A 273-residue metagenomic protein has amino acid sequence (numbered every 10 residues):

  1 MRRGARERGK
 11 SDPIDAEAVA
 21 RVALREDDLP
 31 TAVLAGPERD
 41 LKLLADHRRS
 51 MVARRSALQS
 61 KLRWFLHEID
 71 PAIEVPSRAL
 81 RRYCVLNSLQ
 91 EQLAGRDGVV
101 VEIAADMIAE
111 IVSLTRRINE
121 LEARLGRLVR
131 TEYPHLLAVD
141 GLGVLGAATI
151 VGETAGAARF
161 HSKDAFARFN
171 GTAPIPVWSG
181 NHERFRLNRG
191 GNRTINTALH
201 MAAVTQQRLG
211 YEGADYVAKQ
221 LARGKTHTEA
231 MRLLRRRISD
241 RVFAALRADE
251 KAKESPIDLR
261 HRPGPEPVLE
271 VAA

Functional and structural regions predicted by a protein language model:
M1-T31, R39, L80-L89, H182-G190 (+1 more regions): Short alpha-helix plus adjacent loop in nuclease-associated cores
R6, A18-K61, E68: Extended, highly charged alpha-helical segments
V22-A23, L41, A104, I150 (+4 more regions): Short alpha-helical scaffolding segments that buttress acidic/His motifs in well-ordered protein cores
L43-H135: Glycine-rich, often acidic, oxyanion-interacting loops/wings at catalytic, nucleic-acid, or phospho-protein interfaces
H67, P71, V75-Q92, A158 (+2 more regions): HhH-family (HhH-GPD) DNA N-glycosylase catalytic core used in base-excision repair
A138, V144-R223, H227, E270-A273: Phosphate-backbone recognition surface of nucleic-acid-processing proteins
G180-N181, F185, G213-A273: Low-complexity, acidic/Ser/Thr- and charged residue-rich accessory regions of DNA metabolism proteins
